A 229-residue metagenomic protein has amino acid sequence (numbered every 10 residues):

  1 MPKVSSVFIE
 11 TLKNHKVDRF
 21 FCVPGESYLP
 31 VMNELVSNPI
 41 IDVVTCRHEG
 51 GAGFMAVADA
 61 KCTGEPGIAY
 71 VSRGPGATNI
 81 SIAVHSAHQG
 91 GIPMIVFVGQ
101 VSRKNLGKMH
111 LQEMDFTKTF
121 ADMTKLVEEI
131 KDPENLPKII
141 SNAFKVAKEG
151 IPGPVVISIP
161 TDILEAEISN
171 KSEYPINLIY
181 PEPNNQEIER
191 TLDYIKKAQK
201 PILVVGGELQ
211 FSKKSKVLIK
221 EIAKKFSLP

Functional and structural regions predicted by a protein language model:
M1-P229: N-terminal alpha/beta PP-like core and its mobile active-site loop of ThDP/TPP-dependent enzymes
